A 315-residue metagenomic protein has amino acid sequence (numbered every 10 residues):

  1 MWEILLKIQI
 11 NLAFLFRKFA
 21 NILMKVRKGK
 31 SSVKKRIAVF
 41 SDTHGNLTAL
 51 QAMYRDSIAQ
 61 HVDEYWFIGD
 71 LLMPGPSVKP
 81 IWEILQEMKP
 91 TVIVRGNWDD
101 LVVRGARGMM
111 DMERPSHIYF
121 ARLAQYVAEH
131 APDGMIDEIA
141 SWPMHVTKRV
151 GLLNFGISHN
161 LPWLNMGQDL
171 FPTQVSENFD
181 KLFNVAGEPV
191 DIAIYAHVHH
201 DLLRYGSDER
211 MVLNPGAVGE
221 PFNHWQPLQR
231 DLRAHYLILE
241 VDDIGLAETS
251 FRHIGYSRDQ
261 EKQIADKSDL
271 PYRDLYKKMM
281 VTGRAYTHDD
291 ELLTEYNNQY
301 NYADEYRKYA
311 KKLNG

Functional and structural regions predicted by a protein language model:
L15, F19, L23-M88: N-terminal active-site segment of His-dependent metallophosphoesterases
S32-I37, T147-G156, S207-M211: Beta-strand-turn-beta hairpins that frame and shape the catalytic cleft of phosphate-ester-processing enzymes
F40-S41, Y65-D70, P74, V92-N97 (+3 more regions): Active-site neighborhood of phospho(di)ester-bond hydrolases with catalytic His/Asp-centered motifs
H44-A49, M73-P76, W98-V103, L164 (+2 more regions): Active-site environment of divalent metal-dependent phosphoester hydrolases
M88-T147, T173-P189: Active-site neighborhood of divalent metal-dependent phosphoester bond hydrolases
L161-D201: ATP/pyrophosphate-binding catalytic subdomain of soluble kinases
D208-G315: Acidic, His/Gly-rich catalytic cores of divalent-metal-dependent hydrolytic chemistry
